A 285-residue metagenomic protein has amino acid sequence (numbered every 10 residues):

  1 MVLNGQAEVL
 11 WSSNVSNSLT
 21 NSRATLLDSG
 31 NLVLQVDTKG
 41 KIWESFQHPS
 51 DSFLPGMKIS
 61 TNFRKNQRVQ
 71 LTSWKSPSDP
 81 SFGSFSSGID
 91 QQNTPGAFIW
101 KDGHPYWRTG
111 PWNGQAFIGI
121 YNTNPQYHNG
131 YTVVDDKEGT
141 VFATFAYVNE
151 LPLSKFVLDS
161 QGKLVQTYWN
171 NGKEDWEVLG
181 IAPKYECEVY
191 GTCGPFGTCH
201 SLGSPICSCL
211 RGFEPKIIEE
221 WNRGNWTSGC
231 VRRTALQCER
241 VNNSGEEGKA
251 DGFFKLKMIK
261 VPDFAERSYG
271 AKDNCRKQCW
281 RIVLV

Functional and structural regions predicted by a protein language model:
M1-V285: Beta-rich ligand-binding surfaces for carbohydrates and other polyanions
